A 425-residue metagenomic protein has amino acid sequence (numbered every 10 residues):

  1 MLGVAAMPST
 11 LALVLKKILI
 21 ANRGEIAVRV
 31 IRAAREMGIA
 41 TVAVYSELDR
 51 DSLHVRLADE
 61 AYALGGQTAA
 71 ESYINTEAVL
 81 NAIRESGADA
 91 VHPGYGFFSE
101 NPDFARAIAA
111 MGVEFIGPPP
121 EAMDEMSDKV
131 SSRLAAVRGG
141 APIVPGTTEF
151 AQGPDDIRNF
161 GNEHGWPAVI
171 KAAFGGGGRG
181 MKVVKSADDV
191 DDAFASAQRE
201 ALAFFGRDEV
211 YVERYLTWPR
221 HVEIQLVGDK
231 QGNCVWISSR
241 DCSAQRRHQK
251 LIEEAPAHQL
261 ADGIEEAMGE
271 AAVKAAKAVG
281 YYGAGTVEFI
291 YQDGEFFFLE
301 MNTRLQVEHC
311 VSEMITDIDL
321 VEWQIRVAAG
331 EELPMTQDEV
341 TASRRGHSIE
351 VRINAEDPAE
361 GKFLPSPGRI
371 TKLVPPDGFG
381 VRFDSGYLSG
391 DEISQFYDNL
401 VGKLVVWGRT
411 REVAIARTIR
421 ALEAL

Functional and structural regions predicted by a protein language model:
L2-P8: Intrinsically disordered, low-complexity segments enriched in serine/proline and basic residues
P8-V287, Y291-Q306: N-terminal beta-alpha lobe that positions the nucleotide/phosphoryl donor in ATP/NTP-coupled carboxylate activation
M181-V183, R214, L260, L400-R409 (+1 more regions): Short, well-ordered beta-strand elements within core beta-sheets of diverse protein domains
S196, E200, D229-L260, T303-G330 (+3 more regions): Extended active-site and interfacial segments that coordinate phosphate-rich ligands in large catalytic machineries
E254, L260-G294, N302-A359, E423: Active-site "cap" helix and flanking loop/linker of ATP-utilizing ligase/carboxylase catalytic domains
K277, G390-G402, V406-W407: Cofactor-binding beta-sheet edge motifs in enzyme active sites
L333-P334, D338-D398: Glycine-rich active-site loop/lid that clamps phosphate-bearing ligands
